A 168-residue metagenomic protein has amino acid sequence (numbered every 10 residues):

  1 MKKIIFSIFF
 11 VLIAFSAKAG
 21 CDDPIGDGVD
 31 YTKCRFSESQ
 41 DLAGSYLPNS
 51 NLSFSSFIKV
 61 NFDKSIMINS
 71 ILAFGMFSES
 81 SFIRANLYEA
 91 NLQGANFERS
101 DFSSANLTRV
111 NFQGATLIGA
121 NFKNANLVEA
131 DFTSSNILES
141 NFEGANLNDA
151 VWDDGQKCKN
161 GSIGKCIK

Functional and structural regions predicted by a protein language model:
I4-I13: Sec-dependent N-terminal signal peptides
A19-K168: Tandem repeat scaffolds
